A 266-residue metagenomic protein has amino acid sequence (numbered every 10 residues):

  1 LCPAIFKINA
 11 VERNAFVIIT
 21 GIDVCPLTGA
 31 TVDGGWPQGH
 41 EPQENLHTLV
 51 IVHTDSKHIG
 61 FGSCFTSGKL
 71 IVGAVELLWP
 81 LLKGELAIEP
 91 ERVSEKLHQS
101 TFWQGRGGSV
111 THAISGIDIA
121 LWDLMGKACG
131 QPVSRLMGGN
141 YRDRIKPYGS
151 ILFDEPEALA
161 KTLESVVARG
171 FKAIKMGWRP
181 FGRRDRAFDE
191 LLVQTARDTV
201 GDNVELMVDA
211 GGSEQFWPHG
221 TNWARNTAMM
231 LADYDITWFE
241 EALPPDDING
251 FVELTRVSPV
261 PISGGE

Functional and structural regions predicted by a protein language model:
I5-K7, R13: Short, positively charged and aromatic/hydrophobic N-terminal segments
N14-G60: Structured beta-strand/loop patches that form or line metal/cofactor-binding pockets in enzymes
H53-A128: Metal- or metallocofactor-binding catalytic centers and their adjacent structured scaffolds across diverse enzyme
D118-A158: Glycine-rich, aromatic-flanked loop segments that form ligand/cofactor-binding clefts across common enzyme folds
R144-S258: Metal-dependent enolase-superfamily TIM-barrel catalytic cores that perform enediolate-based chemistry
S258-V260, E266: Ligand/cofactor pocket segment of small-molecule handling proteins
